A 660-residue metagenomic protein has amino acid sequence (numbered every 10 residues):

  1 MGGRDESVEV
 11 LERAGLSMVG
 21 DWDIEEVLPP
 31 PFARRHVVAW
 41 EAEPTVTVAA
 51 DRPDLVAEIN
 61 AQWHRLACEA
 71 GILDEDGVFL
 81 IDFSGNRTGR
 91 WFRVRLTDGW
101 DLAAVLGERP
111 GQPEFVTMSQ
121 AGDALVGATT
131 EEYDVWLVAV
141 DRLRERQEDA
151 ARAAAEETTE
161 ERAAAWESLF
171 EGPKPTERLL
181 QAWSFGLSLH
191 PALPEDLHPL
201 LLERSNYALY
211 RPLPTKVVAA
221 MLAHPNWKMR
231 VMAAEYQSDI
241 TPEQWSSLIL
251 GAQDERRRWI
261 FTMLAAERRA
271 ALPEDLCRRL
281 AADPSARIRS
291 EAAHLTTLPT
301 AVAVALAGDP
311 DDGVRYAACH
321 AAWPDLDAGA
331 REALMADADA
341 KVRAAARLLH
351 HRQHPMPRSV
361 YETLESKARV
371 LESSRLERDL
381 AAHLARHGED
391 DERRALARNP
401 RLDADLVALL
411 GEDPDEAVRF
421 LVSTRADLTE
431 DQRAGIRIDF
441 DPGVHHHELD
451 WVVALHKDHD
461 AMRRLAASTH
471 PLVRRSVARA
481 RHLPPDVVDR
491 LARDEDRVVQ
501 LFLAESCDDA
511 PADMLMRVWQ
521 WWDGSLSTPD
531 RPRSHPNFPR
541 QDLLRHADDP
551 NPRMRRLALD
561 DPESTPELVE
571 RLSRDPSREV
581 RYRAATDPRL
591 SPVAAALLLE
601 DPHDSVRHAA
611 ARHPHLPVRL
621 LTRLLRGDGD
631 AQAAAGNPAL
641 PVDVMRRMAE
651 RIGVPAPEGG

Functional and structural regions predicted by a protein language model:
M1-T158: Structured alpha/beta or helical-core interaction and ligand-binding surfaces enriched in interleaved
R146-G660: Alpha-helical scaffold segments
